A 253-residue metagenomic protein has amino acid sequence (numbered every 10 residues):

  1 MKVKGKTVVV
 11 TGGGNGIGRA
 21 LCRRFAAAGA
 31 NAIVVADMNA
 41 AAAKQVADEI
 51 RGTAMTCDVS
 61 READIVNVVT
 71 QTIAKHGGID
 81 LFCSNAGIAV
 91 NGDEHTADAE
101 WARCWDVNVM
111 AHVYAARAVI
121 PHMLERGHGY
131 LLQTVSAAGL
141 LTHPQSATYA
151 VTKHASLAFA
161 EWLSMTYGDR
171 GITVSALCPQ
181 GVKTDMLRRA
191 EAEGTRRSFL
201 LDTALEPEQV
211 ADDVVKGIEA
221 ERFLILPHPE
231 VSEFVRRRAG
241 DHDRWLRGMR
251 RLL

Functional and structural regions predicted by a protein language model:
K2-A32: Canonical Rossmann dinucleotide-binding motif of NAD(H)/NADP(H)-dependent dehydrogenases/reductases, specifically
A28, L141, W162-I172: Active-site-adjacent segment of SDR/Rossmann-fold oxidoreductases
A40-A41, C57-N67, D98: The beta1-alpha1 cofactor-binding region of Rossmann-like NAD(H)/NADP(H)-dependent oxidoreductases
I88-A102, Q145-T148: Conserved mid-core segment of classical short-chain dehydrogenase/reductases
A116, T152: Active-site helix of classical SDR
S136: Residue(s) in the substrate-gating loop at a strand-loop-helix junction that position the organic substrate next
G194-R196, L200-L253: C-terminal tail/cap regions
